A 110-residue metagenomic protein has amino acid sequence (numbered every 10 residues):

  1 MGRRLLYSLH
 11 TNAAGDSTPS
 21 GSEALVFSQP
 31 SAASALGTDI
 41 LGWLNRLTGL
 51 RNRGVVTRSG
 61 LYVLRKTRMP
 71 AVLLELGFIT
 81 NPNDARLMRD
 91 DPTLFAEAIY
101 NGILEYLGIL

Functional and structural regions predicted by a protein language model:
M1-L110: Active-site-proximal helix/loop segments of hydrolytic enzymes
